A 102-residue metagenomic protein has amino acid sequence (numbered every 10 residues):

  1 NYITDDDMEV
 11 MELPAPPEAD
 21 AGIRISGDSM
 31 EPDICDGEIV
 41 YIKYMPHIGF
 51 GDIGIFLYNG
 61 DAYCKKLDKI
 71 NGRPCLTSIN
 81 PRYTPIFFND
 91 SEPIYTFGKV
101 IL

Functional and structural regions predicted by a protein language model:
N1-L57, Y63-C64, D90: A short, contiguous structural element within a folded domain that forms the immediate neighborhood of a functional site
A62-C64, Y83-T84: Histidine-centered metal-chelating micro-motifs
K69-L102: Glycine- and charge-enriched low-complexity intrinsically disordered segments
